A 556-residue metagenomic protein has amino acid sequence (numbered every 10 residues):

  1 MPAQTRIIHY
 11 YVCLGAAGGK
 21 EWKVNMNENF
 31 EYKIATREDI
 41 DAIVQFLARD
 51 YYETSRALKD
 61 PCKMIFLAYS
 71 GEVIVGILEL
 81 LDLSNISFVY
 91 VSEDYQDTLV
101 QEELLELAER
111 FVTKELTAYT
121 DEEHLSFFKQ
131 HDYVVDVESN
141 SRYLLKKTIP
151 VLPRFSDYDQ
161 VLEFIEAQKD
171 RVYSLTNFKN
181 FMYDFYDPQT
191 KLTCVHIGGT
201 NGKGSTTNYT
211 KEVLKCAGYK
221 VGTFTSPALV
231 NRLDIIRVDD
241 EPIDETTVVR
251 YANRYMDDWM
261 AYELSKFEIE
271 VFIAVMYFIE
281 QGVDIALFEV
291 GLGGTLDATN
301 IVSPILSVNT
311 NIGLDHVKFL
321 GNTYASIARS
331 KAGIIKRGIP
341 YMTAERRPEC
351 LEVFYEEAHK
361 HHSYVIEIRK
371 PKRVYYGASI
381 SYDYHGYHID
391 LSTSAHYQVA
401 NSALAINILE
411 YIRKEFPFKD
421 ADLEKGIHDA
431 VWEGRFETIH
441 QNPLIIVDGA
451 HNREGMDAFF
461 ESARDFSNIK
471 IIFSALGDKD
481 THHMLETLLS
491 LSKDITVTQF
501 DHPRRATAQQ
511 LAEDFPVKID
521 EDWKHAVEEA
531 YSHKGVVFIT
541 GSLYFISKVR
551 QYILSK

Functional and structural regions predicted by a protein language model:
D97-R110: Conserved acetyl-CoA-binding loop-helix of GNAT-fold acetyltransferases
F111-E123: Conserved GNAT acetyl-CoA-binding A-motif
E122-R142: Conserved active-site alpha-helix within GNAT-family acetyltransferase domains
P150-G199, T206-N208, E212-A217, F224: Short functional linear segments
V172-L175, K179-K191, C216-V302, L320 (+1 more regions): ATP-dependent carboxylate-amine ligase catalytic core
E270-F319, L351-H388: Extended acidic/charged loop-beta regions that coordinate divalent cations and stabilize anionic phosphate/carboxylate
E280, I285-F288, A298-V308, I312-H316 (+2 more regions): Nucleotide phosphate-binding/pyrophosphate-handling subdomain across enzymes that bind or process nucleotide phosphates
R347-H362, Y376-S379, L444-I445, R453 (+1 more regions): C-terminal helical cap/extension that packs against the catalytic core of soluble nucleotide-cofactor enzymes
